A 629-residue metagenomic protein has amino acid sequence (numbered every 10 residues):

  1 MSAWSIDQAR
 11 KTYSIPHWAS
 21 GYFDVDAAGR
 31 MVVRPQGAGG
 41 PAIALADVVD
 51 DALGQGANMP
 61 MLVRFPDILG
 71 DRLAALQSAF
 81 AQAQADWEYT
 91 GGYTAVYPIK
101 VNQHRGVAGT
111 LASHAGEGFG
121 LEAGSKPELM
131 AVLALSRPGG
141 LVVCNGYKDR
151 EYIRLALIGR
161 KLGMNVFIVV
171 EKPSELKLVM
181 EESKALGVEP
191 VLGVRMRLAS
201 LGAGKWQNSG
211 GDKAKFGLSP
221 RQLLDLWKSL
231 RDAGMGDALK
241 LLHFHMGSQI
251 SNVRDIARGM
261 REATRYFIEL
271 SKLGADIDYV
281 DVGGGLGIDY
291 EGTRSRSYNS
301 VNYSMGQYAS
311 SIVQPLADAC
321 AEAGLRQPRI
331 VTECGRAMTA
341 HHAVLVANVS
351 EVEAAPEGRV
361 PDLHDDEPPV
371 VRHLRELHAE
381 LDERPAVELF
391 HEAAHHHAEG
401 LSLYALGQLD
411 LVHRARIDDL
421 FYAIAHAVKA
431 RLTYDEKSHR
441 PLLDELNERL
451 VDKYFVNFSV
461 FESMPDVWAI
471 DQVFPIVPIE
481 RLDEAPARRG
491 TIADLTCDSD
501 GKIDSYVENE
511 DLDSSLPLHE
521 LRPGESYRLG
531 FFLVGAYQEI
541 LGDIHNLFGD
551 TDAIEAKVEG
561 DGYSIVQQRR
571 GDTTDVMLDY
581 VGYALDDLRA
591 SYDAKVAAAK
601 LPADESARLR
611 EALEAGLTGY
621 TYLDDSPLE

Functional and structural regions predicted by a protein language model:
M1-M31: Charged, compositionally biased N-terminal leader segments and the immediate start of the first structured element
Q8, A74-Q82, R105-G109, L129 (+5 more regions): Short alpha-helical segments and helix-capping/turn motifs at coil-helix boundaries
S20, V25-Q103: Low-complexity, highly charged intrinsically disordered N-terminal segments that act as targeting/localization
R30, A38, I68, N102-H104 (+15 more regions): Short, glycine-/Ser/Thr-/acidic-enriched flexible segments
R64, D71-A83, G91-Y93, V101-H104 (+7 more regions): Secondary-structure-rich domain cores
D67-A75, D225, E262, S311: A non-catalytic, amphipathic alpha-helix used as a structural packing/dimerization or gating element in enzyme scaffolds
E88-D281, L286-E291, N302-Q307, P315 (+2 more regions): Active-site-proximal beta-alpha core segment in soluble small-molecule metabolic enzymes
V313, A317-E629: Charged (often Lys/Glu-rich) extended helix/loop segments that serve as interaction or gating elements
